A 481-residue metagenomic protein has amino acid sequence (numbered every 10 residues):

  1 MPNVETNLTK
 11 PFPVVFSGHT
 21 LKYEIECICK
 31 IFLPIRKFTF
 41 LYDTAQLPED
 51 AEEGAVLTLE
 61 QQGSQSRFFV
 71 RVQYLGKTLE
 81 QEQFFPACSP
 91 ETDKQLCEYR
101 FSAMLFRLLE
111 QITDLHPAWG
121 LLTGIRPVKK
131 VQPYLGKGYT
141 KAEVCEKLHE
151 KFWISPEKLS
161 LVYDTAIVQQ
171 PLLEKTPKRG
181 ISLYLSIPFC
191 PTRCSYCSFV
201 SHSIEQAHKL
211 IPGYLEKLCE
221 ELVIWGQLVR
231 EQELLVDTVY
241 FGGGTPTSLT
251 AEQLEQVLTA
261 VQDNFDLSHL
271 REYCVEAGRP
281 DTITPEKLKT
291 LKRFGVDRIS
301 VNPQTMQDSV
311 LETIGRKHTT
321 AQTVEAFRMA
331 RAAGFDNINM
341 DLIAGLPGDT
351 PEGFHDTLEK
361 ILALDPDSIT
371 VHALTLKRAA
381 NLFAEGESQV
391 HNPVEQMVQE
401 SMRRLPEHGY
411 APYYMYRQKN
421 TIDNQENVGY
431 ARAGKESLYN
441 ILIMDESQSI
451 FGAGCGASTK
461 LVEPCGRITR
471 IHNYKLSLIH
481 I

Functional and structural regions predicted by a protein language model:
K10-D50: Short Lys/Arg-enriched alpha/beta "domain-start" segment
R36-E80, F85-P90: Short, well-ordered secondary-structure micro-motifs within conserved domains or adaptor modules
T113-H116, G136-L183, Q232: N-terminal [4Fe-4S]-dependent radical SAM core
R179-L215: Canonical Radical SAM [4Fe-4S] cluster-binding loop centered on the CxxxCxxC motif and its immediate flanking residues
S201-S401: Conserved non-cysteine loop/helix-boundary elements of the Radical SAM core domain that shape
S309, T313-I314, A344-P351, P366-H391 (+2 more regions): Flexible glycine/acidic-rich beta-alpha junction loops that bind and position SAM and/or redox cofactors in anaerobic
I479-I481: Conserved small/polar residues in nucleotide/adenosyl-binding loops
